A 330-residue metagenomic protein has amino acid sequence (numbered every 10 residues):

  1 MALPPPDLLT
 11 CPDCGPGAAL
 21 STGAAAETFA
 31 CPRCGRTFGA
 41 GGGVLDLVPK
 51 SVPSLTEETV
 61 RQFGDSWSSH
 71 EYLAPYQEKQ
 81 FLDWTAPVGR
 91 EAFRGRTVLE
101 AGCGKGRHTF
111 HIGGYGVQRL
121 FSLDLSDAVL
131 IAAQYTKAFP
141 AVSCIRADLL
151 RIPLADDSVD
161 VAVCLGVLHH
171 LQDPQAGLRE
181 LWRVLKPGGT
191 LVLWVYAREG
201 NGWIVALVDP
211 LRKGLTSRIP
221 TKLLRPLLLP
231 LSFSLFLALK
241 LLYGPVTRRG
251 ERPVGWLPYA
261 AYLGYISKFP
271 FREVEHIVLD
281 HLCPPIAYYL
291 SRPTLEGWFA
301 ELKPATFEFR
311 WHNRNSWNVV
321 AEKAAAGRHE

Functional and structural regions predicted by a protein language model:
A2-L150, Y288, T294, F309-E330: Conserved N-terminal segment of class I S-adenosyl-L-methionine
A92-F93, D156, L178: A short, aliphatic-rich alpha-helical micro-motif
K137, Q172, K186: Short conserved AdoMet
L150-V161: A short acidic, Gly/Pro-enriched loop at the edge of an enzyme's catalytic core that lines a small-molecule cofactor
D160-Q172: A short SAM/SAH-binding and catalytic strip from SAM-dependent methyltransferases
Q175-P187: A short glycine-rich, Lys/Arg-flanked "PGG" loop and its adjoining helix->strand segment in the class I
T190-F233: Conserved class I S-adenosyl-L-methionine
I219-R292, E296-L302: Substrate-binding/catalytic lobe of Class I Rossmann-like enzymes that use SAM or dcSAM, i.e., the mid-to-C-terminal
